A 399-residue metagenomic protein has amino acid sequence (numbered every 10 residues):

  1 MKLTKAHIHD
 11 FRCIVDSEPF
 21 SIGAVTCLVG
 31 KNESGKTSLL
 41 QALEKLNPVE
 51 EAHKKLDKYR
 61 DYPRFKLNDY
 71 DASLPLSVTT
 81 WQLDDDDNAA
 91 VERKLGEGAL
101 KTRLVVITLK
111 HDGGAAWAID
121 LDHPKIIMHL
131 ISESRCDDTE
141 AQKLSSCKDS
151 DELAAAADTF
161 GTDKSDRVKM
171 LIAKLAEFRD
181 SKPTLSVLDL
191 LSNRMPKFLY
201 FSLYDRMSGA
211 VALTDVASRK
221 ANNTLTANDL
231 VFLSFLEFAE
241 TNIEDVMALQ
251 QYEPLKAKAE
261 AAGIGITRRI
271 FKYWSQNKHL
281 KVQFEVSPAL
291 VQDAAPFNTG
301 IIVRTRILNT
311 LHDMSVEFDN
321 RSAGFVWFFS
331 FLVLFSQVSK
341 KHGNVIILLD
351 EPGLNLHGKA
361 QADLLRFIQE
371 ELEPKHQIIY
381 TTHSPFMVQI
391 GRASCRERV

Functional and structural regions predicted by a protein language model:
M1-P48, K258-W274, K278-H279, E285 (+2 more regions): Switch/communication elements of ASCE P-loop NTPase nucleotide-binding domains
K5, L76-T80, V106-T108, I302-R306: Beta-strand secondary-structure signal
Q41-R103, M247-K258: Conserved P-loop NTP-binding catalytic core
A72-T79, T102-V105, M195-K197, H376 (+1 more regions): Short glycine-/polar-rich loops that comprise or flank the Walker A/P-loop and associated switch/sensor motifs
Q82-D87, D112-A116, D205-S208, S384-M387: Conserved nucleotide-binding/hydrolysis micro-motifs of P-loop NTPases
A90-V91, D166-N193: Short linear interaction motifs
K101-A157, D189-N277, F297-G300, L308 (+1 more regions): Coupling/switch segment of ABC-type P-loop NTPase heads
G161-S165: Short N-terminal edge-element motif at the start of the domain
